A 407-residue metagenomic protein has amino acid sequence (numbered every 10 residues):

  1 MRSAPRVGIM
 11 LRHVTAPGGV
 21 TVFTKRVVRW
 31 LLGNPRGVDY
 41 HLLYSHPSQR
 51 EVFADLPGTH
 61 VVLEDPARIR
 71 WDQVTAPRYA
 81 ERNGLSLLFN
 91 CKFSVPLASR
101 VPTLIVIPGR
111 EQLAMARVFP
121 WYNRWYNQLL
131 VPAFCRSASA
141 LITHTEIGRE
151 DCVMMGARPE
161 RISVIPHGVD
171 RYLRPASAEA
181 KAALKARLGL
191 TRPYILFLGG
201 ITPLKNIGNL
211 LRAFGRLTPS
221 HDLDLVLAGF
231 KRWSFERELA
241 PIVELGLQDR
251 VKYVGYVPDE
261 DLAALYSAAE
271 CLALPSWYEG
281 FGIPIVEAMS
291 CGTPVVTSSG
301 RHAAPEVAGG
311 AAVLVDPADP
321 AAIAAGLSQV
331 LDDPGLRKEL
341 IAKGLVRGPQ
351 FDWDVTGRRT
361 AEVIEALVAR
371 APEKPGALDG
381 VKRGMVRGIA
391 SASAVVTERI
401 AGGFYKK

Functional and structural regions predicted by a protein language model:
M1-K407: Carbohydrate transferase catalytic cores enriched for Leloir-type hexosyltransferases
